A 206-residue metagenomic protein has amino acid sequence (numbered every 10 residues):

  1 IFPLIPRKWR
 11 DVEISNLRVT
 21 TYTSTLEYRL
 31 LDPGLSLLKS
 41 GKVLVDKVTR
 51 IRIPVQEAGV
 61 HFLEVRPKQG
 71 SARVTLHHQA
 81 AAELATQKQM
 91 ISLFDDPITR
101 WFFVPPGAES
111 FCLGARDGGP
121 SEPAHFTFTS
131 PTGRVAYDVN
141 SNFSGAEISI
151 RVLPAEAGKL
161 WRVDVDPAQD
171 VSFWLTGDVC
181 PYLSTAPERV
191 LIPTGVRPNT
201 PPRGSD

Functional and structural regions predicted by a protein language model:
I1-D206: Acidic, Ser/Thr/Pro
